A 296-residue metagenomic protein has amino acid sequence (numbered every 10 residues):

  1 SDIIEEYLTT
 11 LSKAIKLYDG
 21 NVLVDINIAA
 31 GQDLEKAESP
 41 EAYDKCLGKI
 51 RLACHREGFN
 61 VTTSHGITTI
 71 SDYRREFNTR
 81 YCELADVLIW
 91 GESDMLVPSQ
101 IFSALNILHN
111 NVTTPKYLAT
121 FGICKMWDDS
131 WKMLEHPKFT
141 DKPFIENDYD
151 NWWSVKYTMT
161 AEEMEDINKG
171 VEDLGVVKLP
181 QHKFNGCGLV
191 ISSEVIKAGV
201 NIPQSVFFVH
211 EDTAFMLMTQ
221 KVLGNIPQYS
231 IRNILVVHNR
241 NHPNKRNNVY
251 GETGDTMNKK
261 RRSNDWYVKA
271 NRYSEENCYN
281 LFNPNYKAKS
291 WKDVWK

Functional and structural regions predicted by a protein language model:
S1-L8, G31-L34, T68: Active-site beta-to-alpha loop of glycosyltransferases that engages the nucleotide-sugar donor
E6-N21: Short, acidic, metal-binding catalytic loop of nucleotide-sugar glycosyltransferases
A29-G31, G91-D94, G122: Active-site acidic Asp-centered loop
Q32-A85: Active-site-proximal specificity loops/subdomain of glycosyltransferases
L84-L96: Short beta-strand-to-loop acidic/aromatic patch adjacent to the donor-nucleotide binding site
A85, T113-Y117, N225-I226: Short, high-confidence coil segments that cap the C-terminus of an alpha-helix and link into the following beta-strand
P98-V200: Conserved catalytic core of nucleotide-sugar-dependent glycosyltransferases
V171-L189, S193-E194, A198-K296: C-terminal catalytic/acceptor-binding lobe
